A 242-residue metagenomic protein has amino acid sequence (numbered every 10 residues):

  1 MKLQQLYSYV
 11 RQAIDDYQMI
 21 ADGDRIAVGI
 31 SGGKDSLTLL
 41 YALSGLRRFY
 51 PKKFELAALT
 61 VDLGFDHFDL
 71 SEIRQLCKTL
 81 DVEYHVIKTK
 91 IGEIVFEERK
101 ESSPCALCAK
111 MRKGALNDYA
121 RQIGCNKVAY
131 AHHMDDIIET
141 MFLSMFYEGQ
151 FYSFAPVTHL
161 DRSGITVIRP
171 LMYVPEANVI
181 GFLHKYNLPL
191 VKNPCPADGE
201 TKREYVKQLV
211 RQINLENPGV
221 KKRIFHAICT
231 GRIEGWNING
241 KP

Functional and structural regions predicted by a protein language model:
M1-M141, Y147-Q150, A177-K185: ATP-dependent adenylation/nucleotidyltransferase module used to activate substrates
L3, A109, G199-K202, V206 (+2 more regions): Generic structural signal for well-ordered, non-membrane alpha-helical segments in soluble metabolic enzymes
Y9, A13, L209-Q212, R223 (+1 more regions): Residues that form generic nucleotide/phosphate-binding pockets
Y17, L46, Y50, I213-E216 (+2 more regions): Solvent-exposed amphipathic alpha-helical surface segments
L56, D136-L215: Catalytic subdomain that performs nucleotidyl-dependent activation
D62-G64, K90-G92, L160, Y173 (+2 more regions): Short, solvent-exposed coil/turn elements at secondary-structure transition points
V95-E98, K202-E204, I233-W236: Short, solvent-exposed polar/charged micro-motifs at secondary-structure junctions
L215, G219-P242: A short, charged, Gly/Pro-tolerant segment at domain boundaries
